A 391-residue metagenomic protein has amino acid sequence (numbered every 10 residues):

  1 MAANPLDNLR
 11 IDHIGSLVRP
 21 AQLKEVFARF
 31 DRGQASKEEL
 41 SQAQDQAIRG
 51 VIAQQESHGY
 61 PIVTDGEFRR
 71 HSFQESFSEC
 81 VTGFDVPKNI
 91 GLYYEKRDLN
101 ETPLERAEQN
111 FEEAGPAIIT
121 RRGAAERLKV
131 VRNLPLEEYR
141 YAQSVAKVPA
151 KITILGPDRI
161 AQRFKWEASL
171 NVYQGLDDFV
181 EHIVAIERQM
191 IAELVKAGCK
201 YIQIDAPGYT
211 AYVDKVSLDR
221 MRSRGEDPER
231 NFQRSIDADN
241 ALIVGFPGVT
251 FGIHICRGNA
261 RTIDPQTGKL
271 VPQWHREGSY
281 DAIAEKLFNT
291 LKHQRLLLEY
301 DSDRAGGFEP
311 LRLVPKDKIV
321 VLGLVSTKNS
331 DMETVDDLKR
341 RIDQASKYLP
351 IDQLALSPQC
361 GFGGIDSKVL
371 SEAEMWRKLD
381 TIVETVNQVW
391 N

Functional and structural regions predicted by a protein language model:
M1-N391: Domain-level signal for soluble alpha/beta catalytic cores
